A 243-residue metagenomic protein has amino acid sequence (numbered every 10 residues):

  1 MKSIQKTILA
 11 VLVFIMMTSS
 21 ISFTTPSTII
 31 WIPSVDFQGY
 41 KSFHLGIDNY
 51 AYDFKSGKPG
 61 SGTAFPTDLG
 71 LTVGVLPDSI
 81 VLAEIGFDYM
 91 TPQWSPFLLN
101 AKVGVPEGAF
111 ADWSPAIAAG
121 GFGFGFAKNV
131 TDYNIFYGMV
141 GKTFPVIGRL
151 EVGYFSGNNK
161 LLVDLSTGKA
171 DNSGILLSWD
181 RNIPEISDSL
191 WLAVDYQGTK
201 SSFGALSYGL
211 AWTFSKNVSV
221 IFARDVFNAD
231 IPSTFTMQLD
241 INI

Functional and structural regions predicted by a protein language model:
M1-S27: Cleavable N-terminal export/targeting peptides
F23-F136, F144-V146, G157-K160, D180-L190 (+5 more regions): Transmembrane beta-barrel domains of Gram-negative outer membranes and organellar outer membranes
G153: Active-site pocket-lining/capping segments in soluble small-molecule metabolic enzymes
L162-D164: Catalytic phosphate/metal-binding cores of nucleic-acid and nucleotide-processing enzymes, i.e., regions that mediate
G168-D180: Short loop-to-alpha-helix "cap/lid" segments that border enzyme active sites across diverse enzyme classes
